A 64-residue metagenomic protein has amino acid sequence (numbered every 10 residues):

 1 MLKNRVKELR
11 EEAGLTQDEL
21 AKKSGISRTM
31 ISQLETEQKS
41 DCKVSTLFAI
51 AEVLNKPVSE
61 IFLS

Functional and structural regions predicted by a protein language model:
M1-N4, S64: Absolute protein N-terminus
R5-K23: Short basic helix-loop element that most often maps to the first helix and adjoining turn of HTH DNA-binding modules
V6, L20-A21, I31-L34, I61: Conserved hydrophobic/aromatic packing and binding residues within compact polymer-binding modules
E11, G25, T36, L63: Residue-level detection of the helix-turn-helix DNA-binding "recognition helix"
I26-S40: Recognition helix of helix-turn-helix/homeodomain-like DNA-binding domains that insert into the DNA major groove
S45-E60: DNA major-groove recognition helix of helix-turn-helix/homeodomain DNA-binding modules
